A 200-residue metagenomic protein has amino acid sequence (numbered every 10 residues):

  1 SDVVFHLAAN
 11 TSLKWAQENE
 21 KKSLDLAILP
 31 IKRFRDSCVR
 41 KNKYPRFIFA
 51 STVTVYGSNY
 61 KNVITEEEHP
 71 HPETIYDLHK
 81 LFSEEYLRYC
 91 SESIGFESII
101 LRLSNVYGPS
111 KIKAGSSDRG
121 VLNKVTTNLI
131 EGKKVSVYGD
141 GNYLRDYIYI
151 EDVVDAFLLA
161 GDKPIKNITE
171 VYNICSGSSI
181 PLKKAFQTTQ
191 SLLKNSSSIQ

Functional and structural regions predicted by a protein language model:
S1-L26: NAD(P)H-binding glycine-rich loop region in Rossmannoid oxidoreductase-like domains and their noncatalytic homologs
V3, K22, P30-R33, R46 (+3 more regions): Conserved cofactor-binding/catalytic machinery of classical short-chain dehydrogenase/reductase
H6, K32-T74: Conserved Rossmann-fold NAD(P)-dependent oxidoreductase catalytic core, especially the SDR/UDP-sugar
L24, E68, E73-L81, G115-N123 (+2 more regions): Short-chain dehydrogenase/reductase
P30-C38, Y86-L87, A156, A160: Hydrophobic positions on the long internal alpha-helix of Rossmann-like NAD(P)-dependent oxidoreductase domains
S58-Y60, H71-I99, S104, T127-E131: Active-site Tyr-X1-5-Lys
L129-Q200: C-terminal substrate-binding subdomain of Rossmann-fold SDR/epimerase-dehydratase oxidoreductases
